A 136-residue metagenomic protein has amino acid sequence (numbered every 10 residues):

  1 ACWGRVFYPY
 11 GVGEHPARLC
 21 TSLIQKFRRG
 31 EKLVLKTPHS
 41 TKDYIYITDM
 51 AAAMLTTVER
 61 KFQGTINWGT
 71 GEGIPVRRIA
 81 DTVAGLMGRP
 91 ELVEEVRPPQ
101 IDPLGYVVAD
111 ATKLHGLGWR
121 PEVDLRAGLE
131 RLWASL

Functional and structural regions predicted by a protein language model:
A1-V12: Conserved beta-loop-beta element that borders a ligand/cofactor-binding pocket
R5, R18-L19, R120: Short, conserved clusters of charged catalytic residues that mark active-site and nucleotide-handling motifs
P9, L19-C20, Y44-I45: Long, contiguous hydrophobic alpha-helical segments, chiefly transmembrane helices and signal peptides
G13-P16, G105: Short, solvent-exposed loop/turn segments at secondary-structure boundaries
P16-I24: A glycine/serine/threonine-rich, flexible loop-to-helix segment that serves as the NAD(P) cofactor-binding "lid"
F27-L136: C-terminal substrate-binding subdomain of Rossmann-fold SDR/epimerase-dehydratase oxidoreductases
